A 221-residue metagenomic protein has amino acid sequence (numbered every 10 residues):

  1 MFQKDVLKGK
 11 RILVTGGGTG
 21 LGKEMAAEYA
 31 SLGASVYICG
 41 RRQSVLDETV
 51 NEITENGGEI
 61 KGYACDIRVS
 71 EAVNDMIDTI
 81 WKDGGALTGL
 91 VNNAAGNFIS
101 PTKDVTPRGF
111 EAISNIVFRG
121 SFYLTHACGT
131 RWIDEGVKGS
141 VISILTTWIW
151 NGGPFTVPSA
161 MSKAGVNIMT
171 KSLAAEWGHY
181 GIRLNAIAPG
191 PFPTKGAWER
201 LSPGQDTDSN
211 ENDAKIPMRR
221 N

Functional and structural regions predicted by a protein language model:
Q3, H179, P191-N221: A glycine/serine/threonine-rich, flexible loop-to-helix segment that serves as the NAD(P) cofactor-binding "lid"
G16-G20: Conserved glycine-rich cofactor-binding loop
Y63-D75, P107: The beta1-alpha1 cofactor-binding region of Rossmann-like NAD(H)/NADP(H)-dependent oxidoreductases
P101-T102, T106-S114, D208, N212-D213: Substrate-binding pocket helix/loop in short-chain dehydrogenase/reductase
V105, G152-A160, S172, R200: Active-site loop-to-helix junction immediately N-terminal to the catalytic Tyr of the SDR YXXXK motif in Rossmann-fold
T125, S162, T170: Active-site helix of classical SDR
T130, A175-H179: Alpha-helical segment proximal to the catalytic Tyr-Lys
